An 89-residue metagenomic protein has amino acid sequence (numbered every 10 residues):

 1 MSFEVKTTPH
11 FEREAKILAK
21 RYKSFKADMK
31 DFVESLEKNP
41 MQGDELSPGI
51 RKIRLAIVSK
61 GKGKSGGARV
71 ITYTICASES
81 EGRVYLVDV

Functional and structural regions predicted by a protein language model:
M1-K64, S78-S80: Basic, Lys/Arg-enriched alpha-helical interface segments
G61-K62, A68, Y73-V89: Enriched for short, Lys/Arg-rich terminal
